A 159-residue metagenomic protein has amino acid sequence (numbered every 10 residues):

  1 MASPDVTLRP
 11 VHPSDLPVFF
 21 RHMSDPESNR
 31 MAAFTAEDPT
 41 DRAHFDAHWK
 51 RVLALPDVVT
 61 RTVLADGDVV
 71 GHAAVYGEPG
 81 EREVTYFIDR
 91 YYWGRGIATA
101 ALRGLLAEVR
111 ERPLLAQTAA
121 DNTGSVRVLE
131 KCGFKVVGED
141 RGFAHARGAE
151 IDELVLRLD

Functional and structural regions predicted by a protein language model:
M1-P26, T60-D159: Acyl-donor (CoA/ACP) binding surface of acyl/acetyltransferases
E27-W49: Conserved GNAT-fold acetyl-CoA-binding loop/helix
R51-P56: Short loop/turn motifs at secondary-structure junctions and domain boundaries
